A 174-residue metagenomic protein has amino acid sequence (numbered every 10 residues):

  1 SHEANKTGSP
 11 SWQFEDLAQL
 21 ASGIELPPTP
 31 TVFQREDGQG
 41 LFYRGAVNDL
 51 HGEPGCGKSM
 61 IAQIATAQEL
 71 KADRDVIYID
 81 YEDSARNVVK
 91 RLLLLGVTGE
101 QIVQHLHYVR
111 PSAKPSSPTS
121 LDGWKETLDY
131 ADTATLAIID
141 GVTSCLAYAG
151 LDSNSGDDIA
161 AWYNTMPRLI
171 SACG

Functional and structural regions predicted by a protein language model:
N5-G99: The Walker A/P-loop phosphate-binding site
P54, D73-N164, R168: Conserved inter-motif catalytic segment of the P-loop NTP-binding fold
Q68, R168-L169: Hydrophobic/aromatic ligand-binding patch that stacks against planar heteroaromatic rings of cofactors or nucleotides
I170-G174: Sensor-1/coupling segment of RecA-like P-loop NTPase cores
